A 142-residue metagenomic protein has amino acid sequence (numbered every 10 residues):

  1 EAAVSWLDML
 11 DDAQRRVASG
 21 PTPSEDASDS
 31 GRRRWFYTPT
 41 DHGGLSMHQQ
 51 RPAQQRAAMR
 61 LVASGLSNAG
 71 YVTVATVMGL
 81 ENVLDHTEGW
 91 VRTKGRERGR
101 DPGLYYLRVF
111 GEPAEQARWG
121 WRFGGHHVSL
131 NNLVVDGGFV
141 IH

Functional and structural regions predicted by a protein language model:
E1-S30: Mature N-terminal segment immediately following signal peptide/propeptide cleavage in secreted/periplasmic
S24-E25, S30-H142: Acidic/His-rich structured neighborhood in mature extracellular/periplasmic domains
